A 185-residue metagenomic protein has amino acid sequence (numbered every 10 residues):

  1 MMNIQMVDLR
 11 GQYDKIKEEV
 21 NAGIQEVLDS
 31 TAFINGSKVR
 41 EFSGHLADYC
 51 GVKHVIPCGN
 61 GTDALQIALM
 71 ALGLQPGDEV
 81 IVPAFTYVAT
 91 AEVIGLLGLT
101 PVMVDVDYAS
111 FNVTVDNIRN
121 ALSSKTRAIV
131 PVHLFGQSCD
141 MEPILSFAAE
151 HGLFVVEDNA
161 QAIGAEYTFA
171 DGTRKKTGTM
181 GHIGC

Functional and structural regions predicted by a protein language model:
M1-A32, S37: N-terminal "arm"/small-domain region of PLP-dependent enzymes with the aminotransferase-like
M6-D8, P57, M103-D105, K176-T179: Structural signal for conserved beta-strand scaffold positions within catalytic alpha/beta enzyme cores
N21-Q25, D29, S43-A47, Q66 (+4 more regions): Solvent-exposed, non-membrane alpha-helical residues enriched in polar/charged side chains
S30-E79, V93-L97, M103-D105, A170: Phosphate-binding glycine-rich loop
M70-F169: PLP-dependent aminotransferase-like
A162, F169-M180: Active-site-adjacent capping/gating segments
G181-C185: Active-site PLP attachment segment
